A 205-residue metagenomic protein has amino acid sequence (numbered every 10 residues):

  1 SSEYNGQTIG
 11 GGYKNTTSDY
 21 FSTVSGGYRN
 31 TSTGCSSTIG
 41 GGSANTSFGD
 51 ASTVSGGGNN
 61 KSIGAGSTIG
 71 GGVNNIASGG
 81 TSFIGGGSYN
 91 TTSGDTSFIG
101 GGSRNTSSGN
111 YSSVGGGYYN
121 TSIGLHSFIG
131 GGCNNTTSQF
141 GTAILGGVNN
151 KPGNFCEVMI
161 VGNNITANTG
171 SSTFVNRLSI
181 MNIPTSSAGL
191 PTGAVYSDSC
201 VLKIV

Functional and structural regions predicted by a protein language model:
S1-N182, S187-G189: Periodic small-residue-enriched repeat registers in elongated scaffold domains
T38, Y196-S197: Broad hydrophobic/π-residue packing in well-ordered secondary structure
N168-G170, S197-V205: Short, surface-exposed terminal/edge motifs of secreted or surface/virion proteins that either
